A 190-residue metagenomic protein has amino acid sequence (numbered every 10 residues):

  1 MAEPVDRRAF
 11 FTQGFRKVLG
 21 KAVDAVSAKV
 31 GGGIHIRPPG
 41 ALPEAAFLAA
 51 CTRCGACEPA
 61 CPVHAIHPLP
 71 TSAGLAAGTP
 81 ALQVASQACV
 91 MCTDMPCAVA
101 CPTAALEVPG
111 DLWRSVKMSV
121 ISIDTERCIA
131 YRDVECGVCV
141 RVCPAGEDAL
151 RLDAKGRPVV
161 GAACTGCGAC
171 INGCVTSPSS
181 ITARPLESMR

Functional and structural regions predicted by a protein language model:
M1-R190: Non-ligating segments of multi-cofactor redox enzymes
